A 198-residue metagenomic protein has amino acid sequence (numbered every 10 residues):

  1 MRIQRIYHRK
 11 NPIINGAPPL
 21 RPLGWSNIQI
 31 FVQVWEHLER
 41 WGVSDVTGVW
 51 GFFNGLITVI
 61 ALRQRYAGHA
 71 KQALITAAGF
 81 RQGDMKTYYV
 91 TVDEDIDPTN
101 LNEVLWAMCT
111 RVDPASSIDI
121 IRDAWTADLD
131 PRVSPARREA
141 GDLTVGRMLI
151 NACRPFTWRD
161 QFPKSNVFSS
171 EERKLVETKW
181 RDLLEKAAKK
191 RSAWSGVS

Functional and structural regions predicted by a protein language model:
M1-S198: Charged, compositionally biased interaction regions
